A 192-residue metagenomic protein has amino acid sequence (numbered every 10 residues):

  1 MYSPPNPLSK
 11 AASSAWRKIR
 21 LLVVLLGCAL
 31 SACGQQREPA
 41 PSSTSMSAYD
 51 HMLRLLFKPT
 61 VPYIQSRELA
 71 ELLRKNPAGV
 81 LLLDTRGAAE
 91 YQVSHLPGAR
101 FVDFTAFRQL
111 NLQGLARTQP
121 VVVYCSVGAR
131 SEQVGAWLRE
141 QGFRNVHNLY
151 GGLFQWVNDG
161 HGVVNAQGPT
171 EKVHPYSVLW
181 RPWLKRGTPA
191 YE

Functional and structural regions predicted by a protein language model:
Y2, V24, L30-R67, A78 (+2 more regions): Rhodanese-like catalytic fold shared by cysteine-dependent sulfurtransferases and DSP/PTP-type phosphatases
P4-L21: Bacterial N-terminal signal peptides that target proteins for export
L69, L81-R86: Short hydrophobic beta-strand that contains or immediately precedes a catalytic carboxylate
Y124: Short, surface-exposed ligand- or partner-binding patches at beta-edge/loop junctions that are enriched in aromatics
G128-A129: Residue-level detector of alpha-helix initiation sites
